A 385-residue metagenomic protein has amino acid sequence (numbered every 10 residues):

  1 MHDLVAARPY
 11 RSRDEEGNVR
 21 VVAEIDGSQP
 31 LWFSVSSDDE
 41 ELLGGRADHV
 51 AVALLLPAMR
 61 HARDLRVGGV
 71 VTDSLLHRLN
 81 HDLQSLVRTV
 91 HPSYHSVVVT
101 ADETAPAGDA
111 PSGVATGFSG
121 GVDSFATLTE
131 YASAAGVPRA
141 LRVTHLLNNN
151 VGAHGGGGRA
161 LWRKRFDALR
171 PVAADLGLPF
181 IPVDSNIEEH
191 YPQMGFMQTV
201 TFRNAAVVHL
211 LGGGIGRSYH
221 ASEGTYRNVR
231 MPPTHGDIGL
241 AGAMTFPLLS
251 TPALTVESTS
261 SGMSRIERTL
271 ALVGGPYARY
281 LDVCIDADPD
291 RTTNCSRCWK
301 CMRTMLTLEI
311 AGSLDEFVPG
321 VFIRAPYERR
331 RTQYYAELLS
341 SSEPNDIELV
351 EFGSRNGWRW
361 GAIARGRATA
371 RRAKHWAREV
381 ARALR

Functional and structural regions predicted by a protein language model:
M1-P9, D14-E24, A53, A58-L65 (+3 more regions): Nucleotide-activated chemistry modules centered on ATP-dependent adenylation/adenylyltransferase
I25-G44: N-terminal, positively charged, Ser/Thr/Ala/Gly-biased leader segments that form transit/presequence-like amphipathic
E40-L55: Extended acidic/polar, glycine-enriched regions that form or flank non-catalytic beta-rich accessory modules
